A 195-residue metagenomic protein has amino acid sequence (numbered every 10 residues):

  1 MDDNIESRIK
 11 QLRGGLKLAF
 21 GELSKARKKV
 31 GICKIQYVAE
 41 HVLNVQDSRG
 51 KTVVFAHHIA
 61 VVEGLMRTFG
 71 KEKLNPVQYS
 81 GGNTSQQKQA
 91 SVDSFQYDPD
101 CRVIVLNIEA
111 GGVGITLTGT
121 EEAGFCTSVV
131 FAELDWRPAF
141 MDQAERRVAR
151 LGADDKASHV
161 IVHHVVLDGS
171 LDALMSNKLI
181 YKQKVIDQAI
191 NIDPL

Functional and structural regions predicted by a protein language model:
M1-K51, G64-F69, K182-L195: Interdomain linker/hinge connecting the two RecA-like lobes of the SF2 helicase core
C33, I59-V61, Q86, G112 (+2 more regions): Short alpha-helical
K51-F55, E63-M66, G70-V113: Conserved helicase ATPase core of P-loop NTP-dependent helicases/translocases
V61-L65, T116, F140, L174: Phosphate- and divalent-cation-binding pockets in alpha/beta enzyme and binding domains that engage nucleotide-derived
V77, V130, H163-V165: Hydrophobic/aromatic beta-strand patches that form the interior of the parallel beta-sheet core in alpha/beta enzyme
E109-D154: Conserved RecA-like helicase motor core of SF1/SF2 enzymes
W136-L195: A conserved SF2-helicase RecA2
